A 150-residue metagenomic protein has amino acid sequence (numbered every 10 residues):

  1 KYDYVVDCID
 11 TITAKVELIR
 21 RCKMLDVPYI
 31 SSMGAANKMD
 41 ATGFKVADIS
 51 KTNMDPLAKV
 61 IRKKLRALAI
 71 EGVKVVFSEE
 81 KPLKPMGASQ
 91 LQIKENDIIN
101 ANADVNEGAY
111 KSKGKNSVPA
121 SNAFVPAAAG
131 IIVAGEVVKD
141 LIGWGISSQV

Functional and structural regions predicted by a protein language model:
Y4-I49: ADP-ribose/adenylate-binding Rossmann-like module
A14, Y29, K51-A58, R62-V150: Glycine-rich phosphate/adenylate-binding loop
